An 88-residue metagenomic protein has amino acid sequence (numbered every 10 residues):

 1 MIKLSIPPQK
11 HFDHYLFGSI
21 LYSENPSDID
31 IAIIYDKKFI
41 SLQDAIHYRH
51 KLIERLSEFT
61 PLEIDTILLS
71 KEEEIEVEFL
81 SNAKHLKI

Functional and structural regions predicted by a protein language model:
M1-S27, I34-I88: Catalytic core of pol beta-like nucleotidyltransferases
